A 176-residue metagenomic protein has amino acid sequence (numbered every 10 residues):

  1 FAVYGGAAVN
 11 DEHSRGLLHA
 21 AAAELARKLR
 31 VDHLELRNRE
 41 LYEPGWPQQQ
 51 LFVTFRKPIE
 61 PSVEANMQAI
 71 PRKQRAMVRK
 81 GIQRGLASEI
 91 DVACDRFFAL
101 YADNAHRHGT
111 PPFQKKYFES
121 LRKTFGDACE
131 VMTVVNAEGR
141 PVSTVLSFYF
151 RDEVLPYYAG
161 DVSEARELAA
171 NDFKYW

Functional and structural regions predicted by a protein language model:
F1-Y4, R166: Conserved acyl-donor/pantetheine-binding loop and adjacent beta-alpha core of acyl/acetyltransferases and related
V3-E12: The substrate-binding groove and active-site-proximal loops of carbohydrate-active enzymes, especially glycoside
H13-E24, R166-W176: Conserved acetyl-CoA-binding loop-helix of GNAT-fold acetyltransferases
R27, H33, R37-E167: A conserved beta-strand-loop-helix scaffold within acyl/acetyltransferase catalytic domains
